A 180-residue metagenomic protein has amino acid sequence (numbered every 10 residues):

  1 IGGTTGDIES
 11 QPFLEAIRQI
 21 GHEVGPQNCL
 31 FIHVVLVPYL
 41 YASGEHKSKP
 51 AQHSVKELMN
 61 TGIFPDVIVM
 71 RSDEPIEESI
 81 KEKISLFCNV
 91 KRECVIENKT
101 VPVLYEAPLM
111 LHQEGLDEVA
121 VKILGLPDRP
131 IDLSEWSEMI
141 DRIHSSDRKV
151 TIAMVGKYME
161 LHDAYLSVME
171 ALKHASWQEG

Functional and structural regions predicted by a protein language model:
I1-G180: N-terminal beta1-alpha1 cap of cysteine-dependent amidohydrolase-like domains
